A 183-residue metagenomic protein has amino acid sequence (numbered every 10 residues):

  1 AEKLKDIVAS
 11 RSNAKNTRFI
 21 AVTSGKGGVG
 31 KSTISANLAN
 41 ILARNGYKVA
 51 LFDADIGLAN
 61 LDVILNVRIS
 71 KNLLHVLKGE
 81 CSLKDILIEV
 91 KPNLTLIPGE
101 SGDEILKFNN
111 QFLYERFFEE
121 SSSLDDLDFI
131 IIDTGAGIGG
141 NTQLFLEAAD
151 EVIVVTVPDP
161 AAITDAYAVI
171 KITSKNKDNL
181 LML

Functional and structural regions predicted by a protein language model:
A1-K26: Extreme N-terminal, non-catalytic leader segments that precede Walker-type/kinase nucleotide-binding cores
N13, R68-I69, I88-V90, S122-D125 (+3 more regions): Conserved catalytic network of the ASCE P-loop NTPase/AAA+ motor domain
R18-D55: Walker A/P-loop phosphate-binding motif and the immediately C-terminal alpha-helix
Y47, A54, G99, V157-P158: Short, conserved catalytic or interaction motifs in soluble domains
K48-A50, D128, L180: The start of beta-strands in P-loop NTPase/AAA+ ATPase cores
F52-D128: P-loop/Walker-type NTP enzyme "switch/lid" segment
T134-L183: Conserved catalytic-core segment of NTP-binding enzymes
